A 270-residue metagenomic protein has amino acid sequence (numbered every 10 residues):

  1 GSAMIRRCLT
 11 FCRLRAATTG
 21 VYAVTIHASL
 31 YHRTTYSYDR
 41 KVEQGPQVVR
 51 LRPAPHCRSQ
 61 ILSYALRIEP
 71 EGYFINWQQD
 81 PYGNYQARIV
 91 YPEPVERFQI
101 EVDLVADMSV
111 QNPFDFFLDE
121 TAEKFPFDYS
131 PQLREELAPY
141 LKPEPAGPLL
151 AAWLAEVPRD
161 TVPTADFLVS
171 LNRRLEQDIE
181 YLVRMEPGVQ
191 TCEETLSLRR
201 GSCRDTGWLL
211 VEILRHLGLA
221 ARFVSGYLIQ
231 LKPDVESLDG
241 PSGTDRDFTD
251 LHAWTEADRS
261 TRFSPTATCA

Functional and structural regions predicted by a protein language model:
S2-L9: Extreme N-terminal basic, low-complexity initiation segments that serve as generic localization/processing leaders
A3, A16-A17: Short amphipathic, helix-prone segments within low-complexity/disordered or flexible regions
F11, T19-A155, T161: Linear, non-domain "peripheral" regions
V110-P113, V183, L214, G218-A221: Long, hydrophobic, amphipathic alpha-helical segments used as structural scaffolds
T121-G201, L209, H216-L217: Secondary-structure boundary elements
R173, D205-A270: Hydrophobic/aromatic-rich core segments of domains that either
